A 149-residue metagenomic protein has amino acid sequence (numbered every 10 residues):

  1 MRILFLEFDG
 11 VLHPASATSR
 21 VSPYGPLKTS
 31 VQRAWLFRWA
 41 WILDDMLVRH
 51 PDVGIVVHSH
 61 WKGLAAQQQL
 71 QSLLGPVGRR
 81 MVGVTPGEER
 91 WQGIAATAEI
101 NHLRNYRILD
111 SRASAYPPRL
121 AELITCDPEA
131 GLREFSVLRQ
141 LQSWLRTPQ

Functional and structural regions predicted by a protein language model:
M1-I3, R104-N105: Hydrophobic/aromatic side chains embedded in well-ordered alpha-helices
R2-E88: Alpha-helical substrate-recognition element adjacent to the catalytic core
Q67-Q149: C-terminal cap/substrate-recognition subdomain and adjoining C-terminal extension of metal-dependent phosphatase-like
